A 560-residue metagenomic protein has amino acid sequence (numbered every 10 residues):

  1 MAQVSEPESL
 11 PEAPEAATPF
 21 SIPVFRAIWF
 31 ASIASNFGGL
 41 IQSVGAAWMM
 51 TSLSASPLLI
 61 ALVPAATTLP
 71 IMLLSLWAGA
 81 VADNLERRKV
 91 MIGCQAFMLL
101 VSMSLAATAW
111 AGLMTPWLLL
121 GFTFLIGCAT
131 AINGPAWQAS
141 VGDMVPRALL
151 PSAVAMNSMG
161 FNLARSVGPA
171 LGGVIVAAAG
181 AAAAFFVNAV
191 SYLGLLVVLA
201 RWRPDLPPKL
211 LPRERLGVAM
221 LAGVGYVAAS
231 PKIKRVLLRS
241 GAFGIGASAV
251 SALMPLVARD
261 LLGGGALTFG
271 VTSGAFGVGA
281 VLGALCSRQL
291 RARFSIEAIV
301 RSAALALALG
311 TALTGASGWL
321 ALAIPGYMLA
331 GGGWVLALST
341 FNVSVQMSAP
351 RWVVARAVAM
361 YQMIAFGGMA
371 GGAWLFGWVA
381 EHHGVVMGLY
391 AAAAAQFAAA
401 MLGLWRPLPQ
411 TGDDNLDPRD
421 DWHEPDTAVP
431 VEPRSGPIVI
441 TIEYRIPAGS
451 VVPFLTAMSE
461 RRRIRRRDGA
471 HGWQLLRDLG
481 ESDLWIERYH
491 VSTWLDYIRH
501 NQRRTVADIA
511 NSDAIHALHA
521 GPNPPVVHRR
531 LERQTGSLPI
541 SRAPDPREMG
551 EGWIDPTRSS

Functional and structural regions predicted by a protein language model:
M1-P14, D426-I438, T456, E460 (+1 more regions): Short, intrinsically disordered terminal tails adjacent to the first/last structured region
M1-P409: Alpha-helical transmembrane-bundle signature of multi-pass membrane transport and export proteins
V187, L476, H528-R530: Solvent-exposed beta-strand sheet faces enriched in polar/charged residues
V379, I438-Y444, Q474-R503: Short, well-ordered beta-strand segments in beta-rich or mixed alpha/beta enzyme and ligand-binding folds
H382, L479-D483, A517-N523, E532-G536: Short proline/glycine- and acidic-rich turn/helix-capping motifs at secondary-structure junctions
P409-G412, R463-G472, H490-V527, S559-S560: An amphipathic, aromatic/His-enriched active-site/gating alpha helix that lines ligand/cofactor pockets
D413-V429: Short, highly charged, low-complexity non-transmembrane loops/tails of multi-pass membrane proteins
G449-W473: Short amphipathic alpha-helical segments
